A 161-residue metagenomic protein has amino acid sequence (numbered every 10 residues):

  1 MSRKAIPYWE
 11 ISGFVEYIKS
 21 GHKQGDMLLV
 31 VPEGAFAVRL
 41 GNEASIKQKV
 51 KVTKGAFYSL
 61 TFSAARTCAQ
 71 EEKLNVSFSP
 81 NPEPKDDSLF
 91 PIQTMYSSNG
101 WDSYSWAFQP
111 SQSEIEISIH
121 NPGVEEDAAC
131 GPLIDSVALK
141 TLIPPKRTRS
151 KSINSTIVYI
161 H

Functional and structural regions predicted by a protein language model:
M1-F57, T61-D86, P91-H161: Aromatic (Trp/Tyr/Phe) and Gly/Pro-enriched flexible surface segments
